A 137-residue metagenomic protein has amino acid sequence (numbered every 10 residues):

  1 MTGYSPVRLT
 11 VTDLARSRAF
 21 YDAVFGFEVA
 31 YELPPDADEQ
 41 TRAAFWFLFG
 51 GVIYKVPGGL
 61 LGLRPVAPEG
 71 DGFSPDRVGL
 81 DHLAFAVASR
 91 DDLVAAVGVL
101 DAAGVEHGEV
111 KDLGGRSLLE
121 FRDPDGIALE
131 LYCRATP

Functional and structural regions predicted by a protein language model:
Y4-T12, V52-K55, G72-V99, S117-R122: Vicinal oxygen chelate
T10-L60: Core segments of cupin and vicinal oxygen chelate
R18-A19, V94, L129: Alpha-helical elements of the RecA-like P-loop NTPase motor core of helicases
F20-A23, A96-L100: Short amphipathic alpha-helices in soluble, non-transmembrane regions that often serve as interface/regulatory elements
L61, D71, D125-L129: Short, charged/polar, Gly/Pro-enriched secondary-structure boundary elements
R64-D71, C133-A135: Acetyl-CoA-dependent GNAT
V97-P137: Vicinal oxygen chelate
